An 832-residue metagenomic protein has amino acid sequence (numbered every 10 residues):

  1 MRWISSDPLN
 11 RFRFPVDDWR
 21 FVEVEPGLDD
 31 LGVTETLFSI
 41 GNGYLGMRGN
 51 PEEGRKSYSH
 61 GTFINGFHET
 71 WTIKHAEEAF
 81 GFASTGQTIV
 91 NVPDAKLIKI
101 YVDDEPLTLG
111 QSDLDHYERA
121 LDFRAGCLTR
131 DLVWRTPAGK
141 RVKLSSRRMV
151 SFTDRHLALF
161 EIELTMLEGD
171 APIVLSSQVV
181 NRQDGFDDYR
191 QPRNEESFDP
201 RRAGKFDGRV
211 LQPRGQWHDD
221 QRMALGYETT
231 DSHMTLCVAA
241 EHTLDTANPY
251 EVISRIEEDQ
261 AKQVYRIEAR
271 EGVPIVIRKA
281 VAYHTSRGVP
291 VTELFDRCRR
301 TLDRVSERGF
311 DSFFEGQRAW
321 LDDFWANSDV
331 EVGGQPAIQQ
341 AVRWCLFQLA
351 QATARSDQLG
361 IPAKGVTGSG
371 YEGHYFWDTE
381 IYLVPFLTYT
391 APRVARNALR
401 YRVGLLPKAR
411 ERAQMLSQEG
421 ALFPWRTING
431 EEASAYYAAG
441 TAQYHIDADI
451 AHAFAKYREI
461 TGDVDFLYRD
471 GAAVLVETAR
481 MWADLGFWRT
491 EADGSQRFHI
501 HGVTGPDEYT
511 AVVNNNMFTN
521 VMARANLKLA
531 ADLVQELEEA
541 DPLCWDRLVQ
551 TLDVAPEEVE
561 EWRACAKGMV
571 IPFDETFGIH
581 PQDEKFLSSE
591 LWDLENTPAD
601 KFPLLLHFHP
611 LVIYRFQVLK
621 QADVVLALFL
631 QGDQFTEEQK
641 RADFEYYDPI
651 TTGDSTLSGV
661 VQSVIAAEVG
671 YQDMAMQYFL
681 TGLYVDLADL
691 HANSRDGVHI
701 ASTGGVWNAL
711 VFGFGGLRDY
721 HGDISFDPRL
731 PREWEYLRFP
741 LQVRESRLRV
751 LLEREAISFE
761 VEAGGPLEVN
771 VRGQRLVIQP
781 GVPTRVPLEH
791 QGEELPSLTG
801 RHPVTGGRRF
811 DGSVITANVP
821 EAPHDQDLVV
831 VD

Functional and structural regions predicted by a protein language model:
M1-Y371, H609-V612, E794-D832: Acidic/polar, glycine-enriched structural segments that form the non-catalytic walls/loops of the carbohydrate-binding
G32-N65, E69, Y382, T388 (+7 more regions): C-terminal capping/lid segments that line or modulate ligand- or cofactor-binding pockets
S84-P137, K143, T636-F644, D648-P649 (+2 more regions): Non-catalytic C-terminal accessory modules of carbohydrate-active enzymes
L97, T108, Q335-R343, T379-P424: Carboxylate/His-rich catalytic cores and anion/metal-binding grooves
V332-Q339, A354-D357, Y389-L399, R458-A473 (+4 more regions): Structural helix-adjacent loops and short alpha-helical linkers that scaffold large soluble proteins
T353-T367, R393-R458, D465-R469, W482-Q496 (+4 more regions): Helix-terminus loop motifs that line ligand-binding clefts
T367-G373, A421-R469, E477-W562: The feature captures the catalytic groove of carbohydrate-active enzymes
F376-G404, K528, Q535, L548-H699: Active-site core of glycosidic bond-cleaving carbohydrate-active enzymes
